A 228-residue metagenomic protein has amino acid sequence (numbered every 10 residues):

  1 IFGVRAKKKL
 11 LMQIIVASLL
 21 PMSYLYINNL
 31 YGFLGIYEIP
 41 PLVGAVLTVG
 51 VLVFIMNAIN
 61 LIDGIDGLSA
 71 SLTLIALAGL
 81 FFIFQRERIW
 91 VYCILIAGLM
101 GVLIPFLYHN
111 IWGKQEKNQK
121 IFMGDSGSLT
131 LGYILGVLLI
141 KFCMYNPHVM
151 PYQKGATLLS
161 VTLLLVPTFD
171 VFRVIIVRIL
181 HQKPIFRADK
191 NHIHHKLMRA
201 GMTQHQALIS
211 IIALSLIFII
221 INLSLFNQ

Functional and structural regions predicted by a protein language model:
I1-V91, G101-G113, I212-N222, N227-Q228: Intramembrane alpha-helical segments
L68-Q228: Alpha-helical transmembrane segments
